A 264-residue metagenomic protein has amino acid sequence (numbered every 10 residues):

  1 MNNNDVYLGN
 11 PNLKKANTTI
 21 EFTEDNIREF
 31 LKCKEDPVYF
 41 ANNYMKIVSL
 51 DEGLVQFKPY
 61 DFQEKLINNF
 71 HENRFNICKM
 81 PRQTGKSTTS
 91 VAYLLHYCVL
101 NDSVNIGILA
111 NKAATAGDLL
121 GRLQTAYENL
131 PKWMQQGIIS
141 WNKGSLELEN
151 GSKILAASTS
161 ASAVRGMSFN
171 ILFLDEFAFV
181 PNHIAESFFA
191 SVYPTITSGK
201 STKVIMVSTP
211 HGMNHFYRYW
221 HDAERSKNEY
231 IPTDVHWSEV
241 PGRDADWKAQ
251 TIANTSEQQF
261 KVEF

Functional and structural regions predicted by a protein language model:
N2-F264: Phosphate/NTP-binding elements of NTP-utilizing enzymes
